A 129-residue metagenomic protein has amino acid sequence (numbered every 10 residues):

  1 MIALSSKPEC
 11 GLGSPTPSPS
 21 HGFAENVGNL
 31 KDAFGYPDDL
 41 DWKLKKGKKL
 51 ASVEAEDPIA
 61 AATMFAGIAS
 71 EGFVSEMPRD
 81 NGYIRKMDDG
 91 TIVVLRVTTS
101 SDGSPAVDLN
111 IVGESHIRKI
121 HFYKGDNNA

Functional and structural regions predicted by a protein language model:
M1-I68, E76, I111-A129: Low-complexity, glycine/serine/proline-rich disordered segments that function as export/translocation leaders
E71-F122: Functional cores of ribonucleases/endoribonucleases
